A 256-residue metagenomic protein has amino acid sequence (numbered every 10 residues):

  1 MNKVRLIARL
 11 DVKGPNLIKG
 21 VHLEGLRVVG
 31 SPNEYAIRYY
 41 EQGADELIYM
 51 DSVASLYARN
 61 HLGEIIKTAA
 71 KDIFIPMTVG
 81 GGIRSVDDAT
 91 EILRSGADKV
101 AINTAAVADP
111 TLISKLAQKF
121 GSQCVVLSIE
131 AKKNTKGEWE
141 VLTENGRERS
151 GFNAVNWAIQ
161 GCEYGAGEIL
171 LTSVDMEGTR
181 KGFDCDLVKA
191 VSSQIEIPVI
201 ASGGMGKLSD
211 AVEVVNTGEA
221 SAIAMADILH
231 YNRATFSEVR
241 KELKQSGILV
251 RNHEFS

Functional and structural regions predicted by a protein language model:
R5-R9, E46, F74-T78, K99-A101 (+5 more regions): Structural preference for beta-strand elements that scaffold enzyme active sites
D11, Y39, L47, V79 (+6 more regions): Conserved, mostly hydrophobic/aromatic
V12-G14, I18-K19, L23, A97-L171 (+1 more regions): Conserved anion-binding
V28-Y40, R84-T90, S150-Q160, L208-A211: Short, acidic/polar
E46-E64, T104, L170-G182: Glycine-rich, proline-tolerant flexible connector loops at the mouths of alpha/beta enzymes
A58-T78, K115-E130, K181-G206, S246-I248: Alpha-helix-loop-beta-strand connector modules within alpha/beta enzyme cores
M77-T78, I83-G96, D186-I223: Catalytic cores of alpha/beta
I113-F120, V212-A220, M225, L229-E254: C-terminal helical cap(s) of enzyme catalytic domains, especially alpha/beta-barrels
